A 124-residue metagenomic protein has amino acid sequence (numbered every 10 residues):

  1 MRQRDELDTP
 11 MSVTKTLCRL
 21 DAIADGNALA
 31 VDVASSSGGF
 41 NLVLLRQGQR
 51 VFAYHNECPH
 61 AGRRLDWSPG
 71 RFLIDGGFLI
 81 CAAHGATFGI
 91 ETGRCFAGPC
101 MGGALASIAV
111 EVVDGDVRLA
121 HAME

Functional and structural regions predicted by a protein language model:
M1-D75, G89-I90, A104-E124: N-terminal pre-ligand scaffold of iron-sulfur
C58, C81-H84: Short cysteine clusters
F72-C81, C95-G103: Short cysteine/histidine-rich metal-coordination sites, predominantly Zn2+-binding motifs
F88-G89, A97: Short beta-strand His + acidic residue motifs that chelate non-heme Fe in jelly-roll/DSBH and cupin folds
